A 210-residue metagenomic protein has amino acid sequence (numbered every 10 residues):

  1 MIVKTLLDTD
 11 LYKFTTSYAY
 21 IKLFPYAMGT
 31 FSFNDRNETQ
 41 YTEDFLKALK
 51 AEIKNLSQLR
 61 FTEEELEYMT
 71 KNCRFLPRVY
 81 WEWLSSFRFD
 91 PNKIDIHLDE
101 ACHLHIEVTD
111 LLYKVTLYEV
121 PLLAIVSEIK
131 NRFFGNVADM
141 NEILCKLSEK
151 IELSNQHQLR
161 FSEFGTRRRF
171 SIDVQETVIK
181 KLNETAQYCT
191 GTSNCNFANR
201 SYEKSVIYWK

Functional and structural regions predicted by a protein language model:
M1-K210: Ordered alpha/beta subdomains of enzyme catalytic regions
